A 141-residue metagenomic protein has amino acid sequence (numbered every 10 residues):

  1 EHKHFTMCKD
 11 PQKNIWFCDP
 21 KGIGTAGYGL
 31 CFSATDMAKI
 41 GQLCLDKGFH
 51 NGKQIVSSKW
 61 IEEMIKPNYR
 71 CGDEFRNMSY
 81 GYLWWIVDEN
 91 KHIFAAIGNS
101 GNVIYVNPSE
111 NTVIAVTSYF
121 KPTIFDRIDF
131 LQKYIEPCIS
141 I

Functional and structural regions predicted by a protein language model:
E1-C44: Active-site-proximal helix/loop microenvironment of the serine DD-peptidase/beta-lactamase transpeptidase fold
H4, G41-G48, N68, I139: Sec/Tat-exported extracytoplasmic proteins
T6-P20, I61-I114: Active-site Gly/Thr loop motif
Y28-F49, N102-S118: Active-site-proximal alpha-helical segments within enzyme catalytic domains
S33-M37, W60, L131: Stable alpha-helical elements in mature extracytoplasmic
A38-L45, I61-I65, L83-W85, E136: Non-transmembrane alpha-helical segments in soluble domains of secreted/periplasmic/extracellular proteins
G48-V56, F125: Structural helix-adjacent loops and short alpha-helical linkers that scaffold large soluble proteins
A96-I141: Structured C-terminal helix/loop/strand segments within mature extracytoplasmic catalytic/sensor domains
